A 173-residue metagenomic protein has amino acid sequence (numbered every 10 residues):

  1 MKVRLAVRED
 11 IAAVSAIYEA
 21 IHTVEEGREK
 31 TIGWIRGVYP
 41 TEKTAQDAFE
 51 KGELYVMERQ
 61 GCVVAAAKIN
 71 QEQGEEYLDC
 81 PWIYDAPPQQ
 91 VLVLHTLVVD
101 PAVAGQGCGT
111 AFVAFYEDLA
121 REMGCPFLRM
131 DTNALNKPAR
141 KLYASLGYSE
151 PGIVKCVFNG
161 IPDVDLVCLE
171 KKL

Functional and structural regions predicted by a protein language model:
K2-A16: A short beta-loop-alpha structural element at the N-terminal edge of CoA-dependent acyl/N-acetyltransferase catalytic
S15, H22-T44: Conserved GNAT-fold acetyl-CoA-binding loop/helix
K43-V56, E72-E76, V93: A short helix-loop-beta-strand connector motif used in the catalytic cores of GNAT acetyltransferases and, in some
E53-A67: Conserved beta-hairpin
K68-T96, P101-A104, V157-P162: Conserved acyl-donor/pantetheine-binding loop and adjacent beta-alpha core of acyl/acetyltransferases and related
A86, N133-K137, A144-L146, K155-L173: C-terminal "cap" of GNAT-fold acetyltransferases
V99, G105-D118, K141-S145: Conserved acetyl-CoA-binding loop-helix of GNAT-fold acetyltransferases
V113, A120-T132: Conserved GNAT acetyl-CoA-binding A-motif
